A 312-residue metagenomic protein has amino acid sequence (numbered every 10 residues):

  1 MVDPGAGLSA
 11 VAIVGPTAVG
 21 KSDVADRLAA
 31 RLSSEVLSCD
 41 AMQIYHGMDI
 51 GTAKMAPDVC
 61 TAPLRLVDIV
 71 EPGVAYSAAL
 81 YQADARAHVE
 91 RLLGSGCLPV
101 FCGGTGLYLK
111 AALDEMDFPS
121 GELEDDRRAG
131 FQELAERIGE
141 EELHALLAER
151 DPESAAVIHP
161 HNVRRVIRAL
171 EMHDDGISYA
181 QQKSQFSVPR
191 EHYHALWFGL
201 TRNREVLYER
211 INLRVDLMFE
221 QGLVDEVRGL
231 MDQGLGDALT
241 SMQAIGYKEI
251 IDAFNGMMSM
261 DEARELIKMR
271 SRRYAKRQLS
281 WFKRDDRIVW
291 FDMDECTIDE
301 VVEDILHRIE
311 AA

Functional and structural regions predicted by a protein language model:
M1-A312: Phosphate/pyrophosphate-binding catalytic cores of soluble transferases and nucleic-acid-acting enzymes
